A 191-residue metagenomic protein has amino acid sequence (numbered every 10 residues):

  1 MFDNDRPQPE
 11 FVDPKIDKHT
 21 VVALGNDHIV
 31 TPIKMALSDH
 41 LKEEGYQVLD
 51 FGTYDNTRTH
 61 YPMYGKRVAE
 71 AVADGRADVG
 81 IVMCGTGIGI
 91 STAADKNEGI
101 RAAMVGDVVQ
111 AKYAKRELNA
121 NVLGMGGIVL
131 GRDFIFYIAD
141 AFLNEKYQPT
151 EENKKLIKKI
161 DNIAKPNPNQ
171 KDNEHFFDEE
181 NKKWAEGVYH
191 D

Functional and structural regions predicted by a protein language model:
F2-H19, A23-T31, V108-D191: C-terminal binding/interaction regions
A23-Y46: Glycine-rich phosphate/diphosphate-binding loop of Rossmann-like nucleotide-binding domains
E44, N97-I100, L118: Short, structured coil segments at secondary-structure junctions
Q47-R58: A short beta-strand-loop structural module common to alpha/beta enzyme folds
T57-K66: Structural motif
V68-V105: Helix-adjacent hinge/juxtasegments
